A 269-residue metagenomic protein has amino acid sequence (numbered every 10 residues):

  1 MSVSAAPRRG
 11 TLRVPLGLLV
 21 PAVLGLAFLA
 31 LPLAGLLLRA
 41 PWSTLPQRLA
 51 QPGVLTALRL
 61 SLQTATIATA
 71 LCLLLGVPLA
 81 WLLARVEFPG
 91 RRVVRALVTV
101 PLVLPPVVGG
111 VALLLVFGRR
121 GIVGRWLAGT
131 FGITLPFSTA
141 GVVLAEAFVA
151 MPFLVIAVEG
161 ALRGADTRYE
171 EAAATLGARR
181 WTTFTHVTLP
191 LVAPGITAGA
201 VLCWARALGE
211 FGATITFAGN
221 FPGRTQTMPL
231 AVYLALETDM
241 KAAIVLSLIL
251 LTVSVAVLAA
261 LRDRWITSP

Functional and structural regions predicted by a protein language model:
S2-A5, D263-P269: Short, charged juxtamembrane terminal tails flanking transmembrane helices
R9-S43, P52-R163, V187, L191-G212 (+2 more regions): Membrane-water interface segments at the C-terminal ends of transmembrane alpha-helices in multi-pass inner-membrane
P89, R179-R180: Short coil/turn motifs that cap or connect alpha-helices
A165-Y169: Short glycine/proline-centered loop/turn elements that form peptide/ligand docking sites
A173: The alpha-helix within a helix-turn-helix
L176-A178, P190: Glycine/proline-centered hinge or cleavage motifs at structural transition points of membrane proteins
F221-L234: Short hydrophobic, aromatic-rich alpha-helical segments embedded in or entering the lipid bilayer of multi-pass
